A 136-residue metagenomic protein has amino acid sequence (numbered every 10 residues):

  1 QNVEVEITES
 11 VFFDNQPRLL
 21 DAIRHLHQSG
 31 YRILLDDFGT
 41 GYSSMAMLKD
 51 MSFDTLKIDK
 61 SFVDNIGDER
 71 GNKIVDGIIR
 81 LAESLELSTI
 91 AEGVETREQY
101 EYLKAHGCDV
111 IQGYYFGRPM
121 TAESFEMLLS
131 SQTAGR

Functional and structural regions predicted by a protein language model:
Q1-I66, L81, L85-P119: The catalytic core of metal-dependent phosphodiesterases that act on cyclic dinucleotides
L19, G71-V75: Short, conserved glycine- and acidic-residue-centered signature motifs in active-site or ligand-binding loops
R70, K104, M120-R136: C-terminal helical cap(s) of enzyme catalytic domains, especially alpha/beta-barrels
I78: Aromatic/hydrophobic pocket-lining residues that form π-stacking "cages" and hydrophobic walls in ligand
